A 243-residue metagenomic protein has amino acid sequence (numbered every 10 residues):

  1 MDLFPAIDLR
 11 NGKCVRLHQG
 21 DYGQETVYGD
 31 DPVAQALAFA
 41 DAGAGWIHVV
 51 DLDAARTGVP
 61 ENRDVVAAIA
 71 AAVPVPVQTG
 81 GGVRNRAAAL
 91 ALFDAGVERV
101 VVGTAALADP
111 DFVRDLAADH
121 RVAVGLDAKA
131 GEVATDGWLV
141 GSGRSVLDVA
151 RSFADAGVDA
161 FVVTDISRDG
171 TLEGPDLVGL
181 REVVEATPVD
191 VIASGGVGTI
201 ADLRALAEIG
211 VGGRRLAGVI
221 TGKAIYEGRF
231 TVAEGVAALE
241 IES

Functional and structural regions predicted by a protein language model:
D2-A6, W46, P74-Q78, E98-V101 (+5 more regions): Structural preference for beta-strand elements that scaffold enzyme active sites
D8, F39, I47, L92 (+5 more regions): Conserved, mostly hydrophobic/aromatic
N11-V15, Q19-G23, L90-F93, V97-D169: Conserved anion-binding
Y28-A40, N85-L90, S142-S152: Short, acidic/polar
P32, P60-A67, L139-D148, E173-E182: Charged helix-capping and loop-helix junction motifs
W46-D64, T104, V163-L172: Glycine-rich, proline-tolerant flexible connector loops at the mouths of alpha/beta enzymes
A54-V59, A108, E132, G141 (+3 more regions): Short, small-residue-enriched loops and turns at beta-alpha junctions that line or gate enzyme active sites
A72-V100, D111, V178-R215, F230-G235: Catalytic cores of alpha/beta
